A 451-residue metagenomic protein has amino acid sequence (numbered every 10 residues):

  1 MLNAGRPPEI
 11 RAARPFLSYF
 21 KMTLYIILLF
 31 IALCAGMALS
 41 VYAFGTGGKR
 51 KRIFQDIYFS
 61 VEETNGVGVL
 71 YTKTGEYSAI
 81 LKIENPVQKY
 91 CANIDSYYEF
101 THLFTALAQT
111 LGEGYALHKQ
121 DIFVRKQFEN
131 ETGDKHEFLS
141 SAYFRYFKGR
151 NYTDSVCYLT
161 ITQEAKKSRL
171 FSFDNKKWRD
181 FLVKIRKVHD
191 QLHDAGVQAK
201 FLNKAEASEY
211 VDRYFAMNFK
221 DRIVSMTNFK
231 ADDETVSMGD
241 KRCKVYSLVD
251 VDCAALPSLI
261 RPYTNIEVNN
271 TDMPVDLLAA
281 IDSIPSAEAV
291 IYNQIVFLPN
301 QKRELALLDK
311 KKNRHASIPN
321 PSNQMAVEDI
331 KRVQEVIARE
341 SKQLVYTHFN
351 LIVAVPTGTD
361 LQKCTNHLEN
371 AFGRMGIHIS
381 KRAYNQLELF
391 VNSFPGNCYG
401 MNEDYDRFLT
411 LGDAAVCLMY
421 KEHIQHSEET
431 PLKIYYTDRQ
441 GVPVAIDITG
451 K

Functional and structural regions predicted by a protein language model:
M1, E9, I83, I446-I448: Hydrophobic residues in beta-strands and at strand termini
L2, K21-L24: N-terminal hydrophobic targeting signals that begin at the initiator methionine
L2-L17: Positively charged N-terminal leader segments that act as targeting/secretion signals
R14, T23-E422: Extended, folded cores of ATP/NTP-driven motor/assembly subunits in large transport and secretion machines
K421-K451: Active-site-adjacent "gating/activation" loops or surface patches in catalytic cores
